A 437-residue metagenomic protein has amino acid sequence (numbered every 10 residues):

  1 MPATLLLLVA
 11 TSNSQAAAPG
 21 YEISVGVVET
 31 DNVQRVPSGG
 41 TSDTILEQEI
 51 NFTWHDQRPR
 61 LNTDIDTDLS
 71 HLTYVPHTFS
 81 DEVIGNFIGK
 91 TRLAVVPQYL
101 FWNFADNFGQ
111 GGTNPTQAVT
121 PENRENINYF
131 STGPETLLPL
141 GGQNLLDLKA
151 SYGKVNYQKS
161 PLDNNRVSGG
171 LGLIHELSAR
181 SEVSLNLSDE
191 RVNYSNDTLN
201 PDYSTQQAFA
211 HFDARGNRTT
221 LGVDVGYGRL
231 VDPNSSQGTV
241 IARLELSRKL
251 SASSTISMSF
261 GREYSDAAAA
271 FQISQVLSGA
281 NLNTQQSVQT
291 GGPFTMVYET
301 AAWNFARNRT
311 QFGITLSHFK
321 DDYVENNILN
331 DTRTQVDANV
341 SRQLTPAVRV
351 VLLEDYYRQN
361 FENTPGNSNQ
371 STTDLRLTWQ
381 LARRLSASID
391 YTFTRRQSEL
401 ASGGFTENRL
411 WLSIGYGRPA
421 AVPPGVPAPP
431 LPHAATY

Functional and structural regions predicted by a protein language model:
P2-A10: Bacterial N-terminal signal peptides
Q15-Y437: Gram-negative and organellar
